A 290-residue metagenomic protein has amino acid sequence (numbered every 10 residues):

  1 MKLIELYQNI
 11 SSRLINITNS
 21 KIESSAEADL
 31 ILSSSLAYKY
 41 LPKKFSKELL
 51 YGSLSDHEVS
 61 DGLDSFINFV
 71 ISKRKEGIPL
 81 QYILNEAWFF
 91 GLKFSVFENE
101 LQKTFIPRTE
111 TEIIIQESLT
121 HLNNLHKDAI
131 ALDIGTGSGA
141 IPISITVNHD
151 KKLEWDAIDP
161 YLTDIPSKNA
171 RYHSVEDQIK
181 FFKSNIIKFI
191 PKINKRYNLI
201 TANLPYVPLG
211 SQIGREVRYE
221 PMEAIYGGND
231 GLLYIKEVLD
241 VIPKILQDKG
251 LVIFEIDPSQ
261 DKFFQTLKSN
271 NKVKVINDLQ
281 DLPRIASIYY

Functional and structural regions predicted by a protein language model:
M1-N85: N-terminal auxiliary segments of SAM/dcSAM-dependent transferases
I4, V59-D61, F105-R108, G228-L232 (+1 more regions): Short, solvent-exposed loop/helix junctions and linker helices that flank or host conserved functional motifs
E27, E110-E112, E220, E255: Acidic-residue sensor for enzyme active/binding pockets
I31-S34, Y38, I141, N148 (+1 more regions): Amphipathic alpha-helical interface segments
F45, I78, L84, F89 (+4 more regions): Residue-level signal for pocket-adjacent positions within structured domains
H57-S60, D64, N68-D150, A157 (+3 more regions): SAM-dependent Rossmann-like transferase core, predominantly class I methyltransferases with a strong bias toward
L153, I158-Y290: S-adenosylmethionine
